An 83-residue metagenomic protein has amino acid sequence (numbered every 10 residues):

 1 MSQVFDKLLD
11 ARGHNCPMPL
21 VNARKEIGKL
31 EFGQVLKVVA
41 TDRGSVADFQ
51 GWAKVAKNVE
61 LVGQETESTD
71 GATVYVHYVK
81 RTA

Functional and structural regions predicted by a protein language model:
S2-F32: An N-terminal amphipathic alpha-helical segment
D10, V39, Y78-K80: Generic structural detector for well-ordered beta-strands
N15, T41-G44: Short beta->alpha linker loops
P17, K37, D48: Short, electropositive, low-hydrophobicity segments enriched in small/polar residues
L20-R24, G28-K29, R43-N58: Amphipathic alpha-helical interaction surfaces in cytosolic regulatory modules
K29-T41: Short glycine-rich, basic-tinged beta-strand/loop micro-motifs
Q50-A83: C-terminal structural segments of small proteins and small subunits
